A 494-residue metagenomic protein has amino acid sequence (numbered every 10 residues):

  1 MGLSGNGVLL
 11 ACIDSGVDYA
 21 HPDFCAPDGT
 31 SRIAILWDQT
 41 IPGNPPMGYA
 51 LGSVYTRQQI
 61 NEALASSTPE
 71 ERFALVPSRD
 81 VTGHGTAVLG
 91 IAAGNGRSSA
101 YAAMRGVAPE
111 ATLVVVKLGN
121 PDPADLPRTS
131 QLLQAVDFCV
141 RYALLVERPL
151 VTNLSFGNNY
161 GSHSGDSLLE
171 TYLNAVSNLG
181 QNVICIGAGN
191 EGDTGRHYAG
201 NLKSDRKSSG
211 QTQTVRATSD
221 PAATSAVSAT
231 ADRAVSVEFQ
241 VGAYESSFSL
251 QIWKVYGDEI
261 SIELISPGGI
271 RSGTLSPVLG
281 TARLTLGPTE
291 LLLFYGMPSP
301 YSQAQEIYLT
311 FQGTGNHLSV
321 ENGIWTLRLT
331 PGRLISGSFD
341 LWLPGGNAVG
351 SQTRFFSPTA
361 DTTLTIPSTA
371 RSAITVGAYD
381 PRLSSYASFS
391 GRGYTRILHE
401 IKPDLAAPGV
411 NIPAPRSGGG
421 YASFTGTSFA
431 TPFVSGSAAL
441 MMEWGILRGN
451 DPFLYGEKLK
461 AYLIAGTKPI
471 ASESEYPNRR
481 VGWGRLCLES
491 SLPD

Functional and structural regions predicted by a protein language model:
G2-S130, V146-P149, G165, L179-Q181 (+7 more regions): Subtilisin-like serine protease catalytic core
D14, G189, G426: Active-site glycine-centered loops adjacent to acidic/histidine catalytic or metal-binding residues that shape
W37-A63, G195-S319, L329-T330, R354-A439: Extracellular S/T/G-rich loop segment that most often corresponds to the catalytic His/Ser-adjacent loop
L89-A92, Y101, V114-P121, V140-L150 (+4 more regions): Hydrolase catalytic cores
V116-L118, V136-S164, G187-A188, R328-L334 (+1 more regions): Short acidic, glycine-rich surface-loop motifs adjacent to enzyme active sites
A135-L154, E473-D494: C-terminal domain-closing interface element
L169-T214, G482-S490: Catalytic cores of secreted or luminal carbohydrate-active enzymes
I307, I335-G346: Edge beta-strands of jelly-roll/beta-sandwich modules across compartments, strongly enriched in secreted/luminal
